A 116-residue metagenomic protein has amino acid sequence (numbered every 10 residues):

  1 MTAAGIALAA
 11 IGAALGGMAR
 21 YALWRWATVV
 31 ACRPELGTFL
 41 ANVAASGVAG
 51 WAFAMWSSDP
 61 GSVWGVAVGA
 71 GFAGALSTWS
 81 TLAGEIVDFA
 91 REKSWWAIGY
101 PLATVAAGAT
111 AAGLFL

Functional and structural regions predicted by a protein language model:
M1-L116: Membrane-interface helix-loop junctions in multi-pass transporters/channels
